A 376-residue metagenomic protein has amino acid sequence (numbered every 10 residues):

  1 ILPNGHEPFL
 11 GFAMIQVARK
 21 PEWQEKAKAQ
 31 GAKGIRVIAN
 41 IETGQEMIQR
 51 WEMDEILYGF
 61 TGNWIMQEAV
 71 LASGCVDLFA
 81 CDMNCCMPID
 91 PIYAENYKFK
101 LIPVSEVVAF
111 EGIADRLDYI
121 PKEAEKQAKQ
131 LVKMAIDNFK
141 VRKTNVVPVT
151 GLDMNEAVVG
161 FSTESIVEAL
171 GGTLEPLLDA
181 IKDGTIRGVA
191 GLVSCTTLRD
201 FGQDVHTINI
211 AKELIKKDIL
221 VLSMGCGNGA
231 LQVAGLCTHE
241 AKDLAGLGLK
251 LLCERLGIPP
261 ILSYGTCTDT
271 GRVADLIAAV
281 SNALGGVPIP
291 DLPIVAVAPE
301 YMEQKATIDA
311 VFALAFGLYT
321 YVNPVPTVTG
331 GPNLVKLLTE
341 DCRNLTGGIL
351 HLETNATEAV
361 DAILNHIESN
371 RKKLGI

Functional and structural regions predicted by a protein language model:
I1-I376: Anaerobic metallocofactor- and corrinoid-dependent redox/one-carbon enzyme cores, especially those from methanogenesis
